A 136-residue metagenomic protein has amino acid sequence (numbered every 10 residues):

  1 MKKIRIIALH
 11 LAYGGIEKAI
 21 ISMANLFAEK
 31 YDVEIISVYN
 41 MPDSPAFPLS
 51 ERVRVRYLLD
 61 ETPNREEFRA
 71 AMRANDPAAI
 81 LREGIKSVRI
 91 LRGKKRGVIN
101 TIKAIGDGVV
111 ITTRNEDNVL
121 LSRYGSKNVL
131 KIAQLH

Functional and structural regions predicted by a protein language model:
M1-R5: Extreme N-terminal starter segment of soluble prokaryotic enzymes
I6-Y13, L26, K30-I85: N-terminal strand-loop element at the rim of the active site of nucleotide-sugar-dependent glycosyltransferases
I16, V38, T112-R114: Replace "coordinates the UDP/GDP/TDP-sugar" with "coordinates nucleotide-activated sugar donors
E17-S22: A conserved mid-protein helix/loop that constitutes part of the nucleotide-sugar donor-binding site
L49, R96-V110, N118-I132: Glycosyltransferases and closely related glycan-assembly transferases that use nucleotide-activated donors
V55-L59, L130-H136: Short hydrophobic/aromatic-enriched beta-strand-loop microsegments
A70-V109: An amphipathic, basic-hydrophobic alpha-helix
L91, T112-D117, L135: Short His-centered aromatic/hydrophobic patch
